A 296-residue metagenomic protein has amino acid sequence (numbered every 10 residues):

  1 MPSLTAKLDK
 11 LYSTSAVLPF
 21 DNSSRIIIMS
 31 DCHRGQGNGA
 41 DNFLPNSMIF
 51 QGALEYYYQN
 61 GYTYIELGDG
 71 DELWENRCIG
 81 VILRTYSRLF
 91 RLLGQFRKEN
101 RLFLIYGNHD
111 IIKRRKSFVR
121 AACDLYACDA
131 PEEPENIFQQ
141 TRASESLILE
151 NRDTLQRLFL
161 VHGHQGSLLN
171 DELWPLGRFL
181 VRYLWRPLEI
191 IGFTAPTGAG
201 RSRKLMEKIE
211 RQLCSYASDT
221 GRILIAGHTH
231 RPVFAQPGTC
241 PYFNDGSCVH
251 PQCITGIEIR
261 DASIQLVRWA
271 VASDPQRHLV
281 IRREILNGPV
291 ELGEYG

Functional and structural regions predicted by a protein language model:
M1-E66, G70-G296: Extended recognition/assembly regions associated with phosphoester-bond processing machinery
